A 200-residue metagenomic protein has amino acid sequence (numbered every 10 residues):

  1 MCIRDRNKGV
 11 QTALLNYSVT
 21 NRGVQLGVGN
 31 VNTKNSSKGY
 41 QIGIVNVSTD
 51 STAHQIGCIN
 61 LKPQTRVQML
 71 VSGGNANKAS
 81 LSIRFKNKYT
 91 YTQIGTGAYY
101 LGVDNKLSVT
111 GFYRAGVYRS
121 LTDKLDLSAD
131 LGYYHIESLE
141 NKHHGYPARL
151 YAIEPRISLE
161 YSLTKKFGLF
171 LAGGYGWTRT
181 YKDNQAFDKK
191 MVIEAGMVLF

Functional and structural regions predicted by a protein language model:
M1-I3: Short, small-residue-biased leader/transition segments that mark boundaries at the very start of proteins
K8, T20-R22, S36-K38, G73-A79 (+4 more regions): Residues that define the transmembrane beta-barrel architecture of outer-membrane proteins
V10, V24, Y40, V67 (+6 more regions): Transmembrane beta-strands of outer-membrane beta-barrel proteins
L14, V24, V28, K38-Y40 (+2 more regions): Outer-membrane beta-barrel initiation region
V19, T33, T49, K86-T90 (+3 more regions): Outer-membrane beta-barrel channels and translocator barrels
V28, I44, C58, A79-F85 (+6 more regions): Residues on the lipid-exposed face of transmembrane beta-strands in outer-membrane beta-barrel proteins
Y100-D104, L121, H135-N141, W177-D183: Gram-negative outer-membrane beta-barrel proteins
D130-L150, S158: Outer membrane beta-barrel transmembrane domains
